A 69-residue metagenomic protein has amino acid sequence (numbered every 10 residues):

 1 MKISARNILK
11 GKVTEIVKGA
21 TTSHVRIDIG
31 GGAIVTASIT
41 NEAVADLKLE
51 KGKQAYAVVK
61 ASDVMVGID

Functional and structural regions predicted by a protein language model:
M1-D69: Non-catalytic connector elements of ABC transporters
